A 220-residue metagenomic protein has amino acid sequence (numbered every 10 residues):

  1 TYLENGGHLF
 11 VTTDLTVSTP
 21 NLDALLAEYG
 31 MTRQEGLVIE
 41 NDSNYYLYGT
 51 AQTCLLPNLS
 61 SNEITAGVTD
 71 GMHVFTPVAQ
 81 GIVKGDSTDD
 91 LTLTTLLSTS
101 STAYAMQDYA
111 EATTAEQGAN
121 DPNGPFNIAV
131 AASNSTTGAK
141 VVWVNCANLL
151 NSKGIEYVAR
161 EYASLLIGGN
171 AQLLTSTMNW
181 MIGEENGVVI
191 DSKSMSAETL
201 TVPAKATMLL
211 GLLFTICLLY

Functional and structural regions predicted by a protein language model:
T1-N186: Acidic, S/T/G-rich, low-cysteine, solvent-exposed domains in lumenal/extracellular/periplasmic regions of secretory
G187-G211: Short, aromatic-rich amphipathic segments at membrane interfaces that lie adjacent to a transmembrane helix or signal
T215-C217: Extended non-globular C-terminal regions
Y220: Conserved small/polar residues in nucleotide/adenosyl-binding loops
